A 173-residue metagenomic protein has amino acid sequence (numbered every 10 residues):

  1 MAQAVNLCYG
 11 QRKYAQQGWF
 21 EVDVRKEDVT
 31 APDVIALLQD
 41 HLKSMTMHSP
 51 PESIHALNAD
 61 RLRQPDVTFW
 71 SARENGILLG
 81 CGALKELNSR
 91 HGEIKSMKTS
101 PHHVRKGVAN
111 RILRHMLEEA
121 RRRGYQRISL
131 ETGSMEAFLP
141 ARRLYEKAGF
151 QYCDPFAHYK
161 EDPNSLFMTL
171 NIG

Functional and structural regions predicted by a protein language model:
Q3-A4: Intrinsic, low-complexity polybasic segments
W19-K95, S100, L113-R114, E119 (+2 more regions): Acetyl-CoA-dependent GNAT
V67, P163-F167: Short hydrophobic/aromatic beta-strand or adjacent loop that forms the aromatic wall/cage of a ligand/substrate-binding
T99, R105-E118, R122, R143-K147: Conserved acetyl-CoA-binding loop-helix of GNAT-fold acetyltransferases
S100, G133-M135: Residue-level recognition of the GNAT/N-acetyltransferase active site
N110, M135-D154, E161-P163: Conserved active-site alpha-helix within GNAT-family acetyltransferase domains
A120-G133: Conserved GNAT acetyl-CoA-binding A-motif
